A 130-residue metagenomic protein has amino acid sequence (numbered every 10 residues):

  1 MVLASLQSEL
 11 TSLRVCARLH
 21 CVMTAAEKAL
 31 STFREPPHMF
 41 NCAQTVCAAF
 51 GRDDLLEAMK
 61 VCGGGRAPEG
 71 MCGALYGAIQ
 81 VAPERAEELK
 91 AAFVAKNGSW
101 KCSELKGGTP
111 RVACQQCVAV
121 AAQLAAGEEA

Functional and structural regions predicted by a protein language model:
S5-S8, S12: Serine residues within intrinsically disordered or low-complexity segments
R18-L19: Short, positively charged and aromatic/hydrophobic N-terminal segments
A29-P37, V61-G70, K106-P110: A short glycine/serine-rich beta->alpha loop
E35-V61: Helix-rich "cap/lid" substructures immediately adjacent to catalytic or cofactor-binding pockets
L55-G64, K90-V94: Beta-strand segments within the central parallel beta-sheet cores of soluble alpha/beta enzyme folds
A78-E84: DPxDG-like acidic metal-binding loop motif
E88-A130: C-terminal binding/interaction regions
